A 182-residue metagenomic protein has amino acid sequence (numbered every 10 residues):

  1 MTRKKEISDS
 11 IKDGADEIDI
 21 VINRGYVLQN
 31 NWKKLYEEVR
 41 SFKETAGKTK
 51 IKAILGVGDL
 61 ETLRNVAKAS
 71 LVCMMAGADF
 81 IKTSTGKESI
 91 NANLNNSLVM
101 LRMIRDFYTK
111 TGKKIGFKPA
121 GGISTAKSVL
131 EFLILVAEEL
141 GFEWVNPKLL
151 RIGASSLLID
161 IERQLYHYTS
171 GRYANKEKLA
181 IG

Functional and structural regions predicted by a protein language model:
M1-F117, S124-S155, R163-G182: Alpha/beta enzyme core
D160: N-terminal beta-loop-helix "entrance" segment that forms/cooperates in small-molecule cofactor or anionic ligand
